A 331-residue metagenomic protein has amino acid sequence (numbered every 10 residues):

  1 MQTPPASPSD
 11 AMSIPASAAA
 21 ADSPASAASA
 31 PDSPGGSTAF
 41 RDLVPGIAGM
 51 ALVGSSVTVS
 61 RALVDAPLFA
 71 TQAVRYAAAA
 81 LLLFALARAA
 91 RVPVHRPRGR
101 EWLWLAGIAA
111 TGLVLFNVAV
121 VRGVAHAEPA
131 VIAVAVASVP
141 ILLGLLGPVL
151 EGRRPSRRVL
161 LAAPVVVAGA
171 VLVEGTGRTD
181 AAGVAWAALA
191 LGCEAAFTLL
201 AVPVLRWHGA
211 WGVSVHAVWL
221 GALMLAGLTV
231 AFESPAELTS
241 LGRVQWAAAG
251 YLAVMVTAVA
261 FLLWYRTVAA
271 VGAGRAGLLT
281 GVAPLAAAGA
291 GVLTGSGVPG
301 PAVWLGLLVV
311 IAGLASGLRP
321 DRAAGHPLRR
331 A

Functional and structural regions predicted by a protein language model:
M1-A73, A79, V118, T176-P203 (+3 more regions): Glycine-/small-residue-enriched transmembrane alpha-helix faces in small-molecule transporters and effluxers
T3-P4, I14-A16, D32, V44 (+4 more regions): C-terminal-most transmembrane helix of multi-pass membrane proteins
T38-D42, D65-A73, P97-L103, G175-A196 (+2 more regions): Juxtamembrane helix-entry segments on the extracytoplasmic side of multipass membrane proteins
M50, V74, V131-S138, L199-L223 (+1 more regions): Helix-helix packing/entry segments at the starts of transmembrane helices
L52-V57, F84-V136, A170-V173, A253-V271: Specific transmembrane alpha-helical segments of multi-pass solute transporters/efflux pumps, especially DMT/EamA
L52-V59, A79-P97, V118, V165-A182 (+3 more regions): Membrane-interface helix-cap regions at the ends of transmembrane helices in multi-pass membrane proteins
A70-L81, T111-L113, N117-R154, V159 (+2 more regions): Specific alpha-helical transmembrane segments that line the substrate/conduction pathway and gating interfaces
L83, A106, S138, L146 (+6 more regions): Hydrophobic transmembrane alpha-helices of multi-pass small-molecule transport proteins
